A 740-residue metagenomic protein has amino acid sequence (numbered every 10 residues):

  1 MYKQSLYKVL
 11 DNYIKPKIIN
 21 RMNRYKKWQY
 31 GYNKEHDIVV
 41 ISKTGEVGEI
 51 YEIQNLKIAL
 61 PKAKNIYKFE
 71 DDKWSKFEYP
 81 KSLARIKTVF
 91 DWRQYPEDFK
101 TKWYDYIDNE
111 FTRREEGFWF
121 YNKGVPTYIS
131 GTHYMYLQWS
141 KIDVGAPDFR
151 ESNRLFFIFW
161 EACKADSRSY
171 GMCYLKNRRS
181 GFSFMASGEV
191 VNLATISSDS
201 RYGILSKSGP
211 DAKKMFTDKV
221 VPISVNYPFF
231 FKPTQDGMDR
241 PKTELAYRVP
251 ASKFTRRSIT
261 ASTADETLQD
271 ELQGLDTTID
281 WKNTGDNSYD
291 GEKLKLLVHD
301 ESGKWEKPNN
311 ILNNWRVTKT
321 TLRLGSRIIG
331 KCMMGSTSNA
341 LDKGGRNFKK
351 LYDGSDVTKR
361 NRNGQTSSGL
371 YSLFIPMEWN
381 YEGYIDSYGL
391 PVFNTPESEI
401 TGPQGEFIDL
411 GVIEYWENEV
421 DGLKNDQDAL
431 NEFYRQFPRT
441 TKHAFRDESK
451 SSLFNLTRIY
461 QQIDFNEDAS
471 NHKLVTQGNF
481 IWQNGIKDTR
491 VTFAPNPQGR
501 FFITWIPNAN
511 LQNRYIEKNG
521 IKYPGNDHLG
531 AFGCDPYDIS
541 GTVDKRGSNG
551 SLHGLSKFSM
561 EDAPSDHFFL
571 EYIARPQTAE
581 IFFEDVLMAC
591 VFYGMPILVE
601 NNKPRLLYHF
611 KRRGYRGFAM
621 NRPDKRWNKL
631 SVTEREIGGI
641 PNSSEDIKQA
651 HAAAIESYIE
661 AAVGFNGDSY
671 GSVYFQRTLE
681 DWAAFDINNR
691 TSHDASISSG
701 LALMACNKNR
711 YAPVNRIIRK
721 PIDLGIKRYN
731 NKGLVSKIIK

Functional and structural regions predicted by a protein language model:
Y2-G171: Pre-P-loop entry segment of helicase/translocase ATPase cores
K3-K27, S42-V47, V220, A251-T278 (+9 more regions): RNase H-like, metal-dependent nuclease domains and their acidic two-metal-ion catalytic environment used
R168-V190: Walker A/P-loop
G171-C173, R201-G203, L296, P596: Residue-level preference for the first positions of well-ordered beta-strands
L193-S200: Post-Walker A helix-loop "phosphate-sensing" segment adjacent to the P-loop in P-loop NTPases
S200-P222: Conserved Walker A/P-loop ATP-binding site and its immediately adjacent core in helicase/helicase-like ATPase domains
N309-R327: Short, conserved "post-DEAD/DEAH" coupling segment immediately C-terminal to helicase motif II within the SF2/RecA-like
A619-F665: Short alpha-helix plus adjacent loop in nuclease-associated cores
